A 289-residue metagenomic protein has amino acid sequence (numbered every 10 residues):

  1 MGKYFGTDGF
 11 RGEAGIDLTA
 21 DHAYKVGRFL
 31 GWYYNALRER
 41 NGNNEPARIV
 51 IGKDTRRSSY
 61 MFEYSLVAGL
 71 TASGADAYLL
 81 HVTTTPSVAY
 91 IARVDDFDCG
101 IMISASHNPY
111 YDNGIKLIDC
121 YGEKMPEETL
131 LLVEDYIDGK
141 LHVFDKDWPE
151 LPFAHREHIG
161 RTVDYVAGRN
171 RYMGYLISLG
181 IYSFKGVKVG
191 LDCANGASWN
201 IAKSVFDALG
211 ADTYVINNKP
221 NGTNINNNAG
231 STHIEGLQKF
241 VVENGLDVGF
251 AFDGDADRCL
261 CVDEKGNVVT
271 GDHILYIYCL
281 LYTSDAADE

Functional and structural regions predicted by a protein language model:
M1-A68, A72-S73, T162-G186: An N-terminal, well-structured beta->alpha segment
F5, V189, V248-F252: Residue-level marker for buried hydrophobic side chains located in beta-strands that build the well-ordered beta-sheet
E13, N113-V242: Gly/Ser/Thr-enriched, mixed-charge loops and adjacent short helices that form phosphate/oxyanion-binding elements
H22-F29, S87, R171-Y175, H233-G236 (+2 more regions): Well-ordered alpha-helical segments embedded in enzymatic catalytic cores
R40, R48-D112, S204-V262: N-terminal small/polar loop signature for handling phosphorylated ligands or for N-terminal nucleophile
L117-C120, L260-E264: Short beta-strand-to-turn element immediately C-terminal to the catalytic PLP-Schiff-base lysine in fold type I
N267-L281: Gly/Ser/Thr-rich active-site loops/lids in small-molecule metabolic enzymes that frequently grip phosphoryl groups
Y282-A287: Conserved small/polar residues in nucleotide/adenosyl-binding loops
